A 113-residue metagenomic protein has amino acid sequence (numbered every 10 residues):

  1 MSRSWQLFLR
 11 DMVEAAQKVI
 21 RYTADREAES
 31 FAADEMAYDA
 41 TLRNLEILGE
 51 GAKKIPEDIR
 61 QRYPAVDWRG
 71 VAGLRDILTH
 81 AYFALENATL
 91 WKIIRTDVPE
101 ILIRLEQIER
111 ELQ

Functional and structural regions predicted by a protein language model:
M1-Q113: Solvent-exposed interaction patches of small proteins and small membrane subunits
